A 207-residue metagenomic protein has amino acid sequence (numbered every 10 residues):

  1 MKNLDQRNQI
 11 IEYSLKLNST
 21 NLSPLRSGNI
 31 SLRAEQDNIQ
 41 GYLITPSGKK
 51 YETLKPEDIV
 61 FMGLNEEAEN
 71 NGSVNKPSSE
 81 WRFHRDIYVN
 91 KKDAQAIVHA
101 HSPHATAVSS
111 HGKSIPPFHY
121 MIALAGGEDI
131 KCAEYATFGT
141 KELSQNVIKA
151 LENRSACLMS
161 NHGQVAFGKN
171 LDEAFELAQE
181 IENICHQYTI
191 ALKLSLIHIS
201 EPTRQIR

Functional and structural regions predicted by a protein language model:
M1-N3, N70-N75, I130-T137, Q164: Flexible, glycine/proline-enriched loop segments at strand-loop-helix junctions that form or flank small-ligand binding
L4-A94, V98, A105, S114: An anion-binding catalytic pocket shared by soluble metabolic enzymes
L32, I87, H101, V147 (+2 more regions): Divalent metal-coordination and catalytic microenvironments
P103-F138: Class I SAM-dependent methyltransferase SAM-binding "motif I" and its flanking Rossmann-like core
S109, A156, G163-I184: Divalent-metal (often Zn2+) His-rich catalytic cores of metallo-beta-lactamase-fold enzymes
G126-L158: A structural-propensity feature for long, helix-poor, extended segments
C185-K193: Short, flexible loop segments at boundaries between secondary-structure elements
I197-R207: Single conserved hydrophobic/aromatic residue that forms the stacking wall/gate of nucleotide- or nucleobase-binding
